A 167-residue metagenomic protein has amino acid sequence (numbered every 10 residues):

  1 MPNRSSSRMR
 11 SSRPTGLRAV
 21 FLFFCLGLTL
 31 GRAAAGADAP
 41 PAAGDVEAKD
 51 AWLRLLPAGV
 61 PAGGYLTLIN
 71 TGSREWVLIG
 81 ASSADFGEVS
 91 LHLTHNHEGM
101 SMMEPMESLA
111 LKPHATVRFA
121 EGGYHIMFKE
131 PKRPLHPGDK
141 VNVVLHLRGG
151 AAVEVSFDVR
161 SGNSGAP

Functional and structural regions predicted by a protein language model:
M1-N3, L30-R32: Short regulatory "switch" loops immediately downstream of catalytic or recognition motifs within protein catalytic
N3-F21: Bacterial N-terminal signal peptides that target proteins for export
A19-G31: Bacterial N-terminal signal peptides
A33-A37: Boundary at the C-terminal end of the N-terminal hydrophobic targeting segment
D38-P167: Compact, glycine-rich, soluble single-domain proteins
